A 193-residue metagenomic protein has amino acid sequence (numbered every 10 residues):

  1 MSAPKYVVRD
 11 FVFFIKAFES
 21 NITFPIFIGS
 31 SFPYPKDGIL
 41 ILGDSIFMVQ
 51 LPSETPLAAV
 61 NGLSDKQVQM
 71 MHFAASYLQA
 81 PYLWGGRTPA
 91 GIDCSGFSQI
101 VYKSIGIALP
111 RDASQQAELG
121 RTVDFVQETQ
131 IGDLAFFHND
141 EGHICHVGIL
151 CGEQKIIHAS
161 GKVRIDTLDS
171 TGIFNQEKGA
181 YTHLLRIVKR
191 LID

Functional and structural regions predicted by a protein language model:
M1, I39-N61, C145-A159: Short, compositionally biased
M1-P4, L57, V123, C151-D193: Aromatic- and glycine-rich peptidoglycan recognition patches
M1-S20, P25-I28, P35-G38, D44 (+2 more regions): SH3-family beta-barrel domains
S2-F14, K103-Q116, C151: Short, basic/aromatic beta-hairpin or loop at an interaction surface
P33-L40, E141-H143: Short, charged beta-turn/beta-strand-edge "cap" motif at the junction between a beta-strand and an adjacent loop
H72-I92, R111: Active-site nucleophile-His-acid catalytic modules used for acyl/amide transfer and hydrolysis across diverse enzymes
T88-I105: Active-site nucleophilic cysteine motif
A108-T171: ...with weaker cross-activation on analogous glycine-rich loops/strands in unrelated enzymes
